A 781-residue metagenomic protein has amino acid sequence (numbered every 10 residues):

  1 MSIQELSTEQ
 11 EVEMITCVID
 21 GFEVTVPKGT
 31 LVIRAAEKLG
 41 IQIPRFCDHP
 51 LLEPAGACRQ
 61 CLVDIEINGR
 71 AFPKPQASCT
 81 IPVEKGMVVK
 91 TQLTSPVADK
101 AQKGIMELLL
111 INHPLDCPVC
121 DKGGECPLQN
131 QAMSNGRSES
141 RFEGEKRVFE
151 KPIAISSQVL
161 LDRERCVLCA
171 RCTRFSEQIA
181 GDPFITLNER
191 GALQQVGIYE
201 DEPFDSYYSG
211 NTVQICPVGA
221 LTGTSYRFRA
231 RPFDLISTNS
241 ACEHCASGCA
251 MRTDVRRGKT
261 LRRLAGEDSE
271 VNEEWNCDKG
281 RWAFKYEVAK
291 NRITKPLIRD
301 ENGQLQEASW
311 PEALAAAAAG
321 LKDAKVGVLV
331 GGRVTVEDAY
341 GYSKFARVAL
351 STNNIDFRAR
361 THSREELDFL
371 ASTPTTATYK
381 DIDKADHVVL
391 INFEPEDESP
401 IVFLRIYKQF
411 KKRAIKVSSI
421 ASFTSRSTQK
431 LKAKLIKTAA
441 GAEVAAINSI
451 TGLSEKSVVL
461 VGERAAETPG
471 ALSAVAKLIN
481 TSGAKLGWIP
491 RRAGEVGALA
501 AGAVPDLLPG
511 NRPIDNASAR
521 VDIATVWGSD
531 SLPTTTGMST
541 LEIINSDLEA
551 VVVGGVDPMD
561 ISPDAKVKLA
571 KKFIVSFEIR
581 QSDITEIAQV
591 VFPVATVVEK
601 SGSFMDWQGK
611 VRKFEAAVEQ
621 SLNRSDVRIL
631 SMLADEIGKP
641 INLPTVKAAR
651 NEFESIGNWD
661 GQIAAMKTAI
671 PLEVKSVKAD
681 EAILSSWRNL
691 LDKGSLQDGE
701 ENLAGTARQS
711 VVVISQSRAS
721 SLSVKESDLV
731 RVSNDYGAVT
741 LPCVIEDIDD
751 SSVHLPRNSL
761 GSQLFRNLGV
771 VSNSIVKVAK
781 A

Functional and structural regions predicted by a protein language model:
S2, I43, S343, D386 (+5 more regions): A cross-kingdom feature strongest in bacterial/archaeal respiratory oxidoreductases
S2-E37, R45-H49, I65-F72, G86-S449 (+6 more regions): N-terminal export/assembly segments and adjacent metallocofactor-ligating motifs of anaerobic energy-metabolism
I41, P82-M87, G191-Q195, I293-L297 (+7 more regions): Short acidic (Asp/Glu) and glycine-rich catalytic loops that position anionic groups and cofactors
D48-A57, R190, V646, E726 (+1 more regions): Short, glycine-/polar-rich solvent-exposed loops and beta-turns at beta-strand/coil boundaries
C58-I81: N-terminal single-stranded DNA-binding subdomain of primase/primase-helicase replication proteins
R347-I355, F410-K416, V475-W488, A570-F573: Structural alpha-beta junctions
E365-D368, T428-K430, V444-S449, G497-A498 (+2 more regions): Short, charged, surface-exposed secondary-structure boundary motifs
V458, E463-M538, S685: A glycine-rich, hydrophobic/aromatic-adjacent loop/helix-cap motif
